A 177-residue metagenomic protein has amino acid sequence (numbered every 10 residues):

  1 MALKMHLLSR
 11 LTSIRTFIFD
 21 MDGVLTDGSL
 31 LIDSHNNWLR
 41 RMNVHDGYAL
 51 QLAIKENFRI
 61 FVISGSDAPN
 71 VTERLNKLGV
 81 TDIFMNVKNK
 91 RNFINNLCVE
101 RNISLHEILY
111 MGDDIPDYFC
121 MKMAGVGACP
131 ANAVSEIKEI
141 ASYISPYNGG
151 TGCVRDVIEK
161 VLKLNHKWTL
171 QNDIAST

Functional and structural regions predicted by a protein language model:
M1-M21, K167-T177: Non-catalytic pre-domain segments flanking phosphatase-related domains
A2, H6, T12, V44-H45 (+2 more regions): N-terminal helical cap/lid subdomain that shapes the substrate entry/recognition surface in HAD-like hydrolases
L11-L30, M121, V154: Asp-based phosphoryl-transfer active-site loop
S13-R15, F58, H106-E107: Short coil/turn segments at beta-strand junctions that form active-site/ligand-binding loops
M21, G65-S66, V87, A131-V134: Short secondary-structure boundary segments
V24, L50-R74, M85: Substrate-recognition element of Asp-dependent hydrolases with the DxDx(T/V) motif
L25-K55, G65: A positional/architectural concept
L39, N76-K77, D82-F84, R91-T177: Mg2+-dependent phosphoryl-transfer enzymes with acidic/Ser/Thr/Gly-rich catalytic loops
